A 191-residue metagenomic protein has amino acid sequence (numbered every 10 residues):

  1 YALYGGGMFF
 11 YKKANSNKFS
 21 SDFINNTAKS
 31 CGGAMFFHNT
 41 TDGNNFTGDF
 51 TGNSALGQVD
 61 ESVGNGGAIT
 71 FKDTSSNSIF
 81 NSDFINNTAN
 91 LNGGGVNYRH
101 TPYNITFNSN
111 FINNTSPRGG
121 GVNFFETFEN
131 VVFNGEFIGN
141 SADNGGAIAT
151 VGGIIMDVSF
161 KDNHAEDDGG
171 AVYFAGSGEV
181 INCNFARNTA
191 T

Functional and structural regions predicted by a protein language model:
Y1-Y11, T27-H38, S54-K72, T88-R99 (+4 more regions): Extracellular beta-strand/beta-solenoid scaffold signature
N15-T27, D42-G57, S76-T88, Y103-T115 (+3 more regions): Right-handed parallel beta-helix
